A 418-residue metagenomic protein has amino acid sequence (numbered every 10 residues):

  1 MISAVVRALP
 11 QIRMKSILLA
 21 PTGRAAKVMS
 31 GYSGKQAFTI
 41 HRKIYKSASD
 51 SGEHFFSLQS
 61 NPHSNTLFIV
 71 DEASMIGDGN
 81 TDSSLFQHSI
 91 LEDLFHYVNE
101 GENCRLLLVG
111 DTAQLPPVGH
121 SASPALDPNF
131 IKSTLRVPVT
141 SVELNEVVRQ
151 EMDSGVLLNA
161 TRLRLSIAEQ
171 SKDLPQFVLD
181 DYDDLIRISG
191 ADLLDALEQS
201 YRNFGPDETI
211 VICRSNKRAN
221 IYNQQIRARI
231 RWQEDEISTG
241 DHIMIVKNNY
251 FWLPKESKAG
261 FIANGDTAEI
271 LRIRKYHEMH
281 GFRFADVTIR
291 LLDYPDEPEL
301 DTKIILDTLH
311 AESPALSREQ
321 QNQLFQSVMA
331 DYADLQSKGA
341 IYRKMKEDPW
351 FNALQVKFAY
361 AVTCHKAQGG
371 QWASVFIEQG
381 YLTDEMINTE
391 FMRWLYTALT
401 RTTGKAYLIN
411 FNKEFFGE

Functional and structural regions predicted by a protein language model:
M1-S171: ASCE P-loop NTPase helicase motor core
P10, S60-S64, G101, Q199-D207 (+2 more regions): Flexible, charged surface loops at secondary-structure boundaries
L18, Q59-S60, Y201, A259-I262 (+2 more regions): Replace "in large, NTP-powered and nucleic-acid-processing enzymes" with "in large, NTP-powered factors and other
T22, S215, G369: Short, conserved phosphate/pyrophosphate- and ester-handling motifs at nucleotide-, phospho-/glycolipid
G34, I226-I230, M392-T397: Short, solvent-exposed amphipathic alpha-helical segments in soluble enzyme and RNA/protein-processing domains
N99-C104, A113-L271, K275-Q320: Conserved helicase motor core of P-loop NTPases
M279-E418: C-terminal accessory regions
